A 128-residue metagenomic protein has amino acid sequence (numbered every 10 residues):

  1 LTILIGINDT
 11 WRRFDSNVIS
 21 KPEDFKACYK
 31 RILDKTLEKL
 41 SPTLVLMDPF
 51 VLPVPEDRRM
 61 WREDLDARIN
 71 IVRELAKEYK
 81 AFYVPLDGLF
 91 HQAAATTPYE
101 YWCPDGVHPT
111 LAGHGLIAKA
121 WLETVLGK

Functional and structural regions predicted by a protein language model:
L1-K128: Alpha-helical cap/lid subdomain in secreted, periplasmic, or secretory-pathway luminal O-acyl-processing enzymes
